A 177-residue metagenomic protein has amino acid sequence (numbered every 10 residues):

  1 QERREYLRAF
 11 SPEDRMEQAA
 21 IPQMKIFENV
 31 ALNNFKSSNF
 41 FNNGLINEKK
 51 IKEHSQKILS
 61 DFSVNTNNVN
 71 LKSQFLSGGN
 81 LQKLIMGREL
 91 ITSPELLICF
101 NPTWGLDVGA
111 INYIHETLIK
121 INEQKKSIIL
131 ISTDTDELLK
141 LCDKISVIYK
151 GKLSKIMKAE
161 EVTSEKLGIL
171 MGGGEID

Functional and structural regions predicted by a protein language model:
Q1-D177: Glycine-rich phosphate-binding loops of nucleotide-dependent enzymes
